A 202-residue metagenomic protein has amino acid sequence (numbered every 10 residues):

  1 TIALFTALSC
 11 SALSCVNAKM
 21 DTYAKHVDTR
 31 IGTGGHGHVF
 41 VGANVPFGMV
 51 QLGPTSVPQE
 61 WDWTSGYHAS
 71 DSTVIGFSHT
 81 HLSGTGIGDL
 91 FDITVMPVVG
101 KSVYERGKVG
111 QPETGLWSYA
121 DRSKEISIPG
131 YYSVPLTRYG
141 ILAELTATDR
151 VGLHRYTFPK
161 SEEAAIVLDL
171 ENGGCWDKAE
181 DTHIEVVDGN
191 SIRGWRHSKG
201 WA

Functional and structural regions predicted by a protein language model:
I2-A12: Bacterial N-terminal signal peptides
A18-A202: Accessory carbohydrate-recognition regions in carbohydrate-active enzymes
